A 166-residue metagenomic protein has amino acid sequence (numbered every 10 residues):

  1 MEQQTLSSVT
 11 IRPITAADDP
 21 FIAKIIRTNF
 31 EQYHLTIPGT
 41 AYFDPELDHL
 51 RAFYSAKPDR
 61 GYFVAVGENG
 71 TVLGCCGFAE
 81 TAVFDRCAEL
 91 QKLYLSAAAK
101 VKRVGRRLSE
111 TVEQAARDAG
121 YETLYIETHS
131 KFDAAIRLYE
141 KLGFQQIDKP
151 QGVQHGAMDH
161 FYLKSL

Functional and structural regions predicted by a protein language model:
Q4, V9, P13-Q91, S96-A97 (+5 more regions): Acetyl-CoA-dependent GNAT
Q32, E122-L166: C-terminal "cap" of GNAT-fold acetyltransferases
H34, P38, Y62, K102 (+2 more regions): Short linear functional motifs in flexible/disordered or boundary regions
I37, A65, D85, G105 (+3 more regions): Residue-level detector of alpha-helical recognition elements and their boundaries
T71, A88, S96-E110, R117-A119 (+2 more regions): Conserved glycine-rich acetyl-CoA-binding loop
